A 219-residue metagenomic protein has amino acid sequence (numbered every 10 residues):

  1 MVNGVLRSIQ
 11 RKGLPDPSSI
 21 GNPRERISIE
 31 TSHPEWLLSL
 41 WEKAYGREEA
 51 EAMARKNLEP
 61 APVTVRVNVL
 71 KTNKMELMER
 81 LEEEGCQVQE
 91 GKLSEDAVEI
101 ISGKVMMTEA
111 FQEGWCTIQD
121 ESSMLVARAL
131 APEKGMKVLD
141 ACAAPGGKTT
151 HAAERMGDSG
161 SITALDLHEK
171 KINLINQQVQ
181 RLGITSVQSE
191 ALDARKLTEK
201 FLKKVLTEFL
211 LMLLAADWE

Functional and structural regions predicted by a protein language model:
M1-E219: S-adenosylmethionine
